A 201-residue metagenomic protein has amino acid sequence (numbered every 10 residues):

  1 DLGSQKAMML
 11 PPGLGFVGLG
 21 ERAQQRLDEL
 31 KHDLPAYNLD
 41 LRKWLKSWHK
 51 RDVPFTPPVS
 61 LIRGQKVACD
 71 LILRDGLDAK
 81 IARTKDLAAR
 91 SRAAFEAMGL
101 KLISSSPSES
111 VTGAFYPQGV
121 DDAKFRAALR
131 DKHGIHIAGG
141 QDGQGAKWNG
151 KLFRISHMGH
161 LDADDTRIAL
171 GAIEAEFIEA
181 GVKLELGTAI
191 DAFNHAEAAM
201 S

Functional and structural regions predicted by a protein language model:
D1-G3, L10, I137-G139: General beta-strand structural signal in soluble alpha/beta enzymes
Q5-A93, S201: Active-site C-terminal subdomain of aminotransferase-like
A7-P11, S104-S105, G145-W148: Solvent-exposed alpha-helices and their adjacent loops that cap or buttress functional pockets in soluble metabolic
G76-R83, A97-S105, G140-Q141, A180-I190: Flexible, glycine/charged-enriched surface loops at secondary-structure junctions
K101-K132: Conserved PLP-binding catalytic core of the aspartate aminotransferase-like
D131-A138, A175-A180: A common structural junction motif
H133-R154: Conserved PLP cofactor-binding pocket of PLP-dependent enzymes
K147-S201: PLP-dependent enzyme catalytic core of the Aspartate aminotransferase-like
